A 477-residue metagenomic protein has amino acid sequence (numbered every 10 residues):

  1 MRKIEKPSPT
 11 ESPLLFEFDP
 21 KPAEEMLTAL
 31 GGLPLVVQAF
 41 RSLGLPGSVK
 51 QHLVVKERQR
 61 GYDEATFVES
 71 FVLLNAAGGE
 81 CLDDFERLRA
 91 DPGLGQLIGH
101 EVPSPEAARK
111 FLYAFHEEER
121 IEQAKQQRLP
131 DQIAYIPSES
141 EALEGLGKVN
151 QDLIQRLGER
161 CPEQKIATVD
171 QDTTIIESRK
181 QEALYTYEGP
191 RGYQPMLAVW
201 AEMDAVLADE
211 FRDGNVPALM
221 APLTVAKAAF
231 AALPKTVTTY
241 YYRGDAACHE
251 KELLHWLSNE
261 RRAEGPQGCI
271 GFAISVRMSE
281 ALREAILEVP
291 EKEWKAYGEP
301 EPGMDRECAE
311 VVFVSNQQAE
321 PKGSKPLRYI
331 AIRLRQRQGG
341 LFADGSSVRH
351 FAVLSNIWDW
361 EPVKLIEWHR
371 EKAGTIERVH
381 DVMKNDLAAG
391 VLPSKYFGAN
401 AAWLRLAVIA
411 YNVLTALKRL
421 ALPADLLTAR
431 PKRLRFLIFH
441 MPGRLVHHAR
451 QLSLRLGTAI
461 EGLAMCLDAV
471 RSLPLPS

Functional and structural regions predicted by a protein language model:
M1-G192, L197-N215, L223-K235, K418 (+1 more regions): Dynamic "connector" segments at or just before major functional cores
R2-F18, E25, G268-N385, D468 (+1 more regions): An anionic, glycine-rich sequence signature occurring as long contiguous blocks
F85, P362-L417: Short amphipathic alpha-helical "interface-anchor" segments enriched in bulky aromatics
E101-P103, Y240-G244, A421-P431: Short, glycine/acidic-rich hinge or "gate" loops at secondary-structure transitions that mediate conformational
T174-I176, A205, R212-G214, R277-S279 (+10 more regions): Short, glycine-/Ser/Thr-/acidic-enriched flexible segments
V216-A281: Domain-level cores of phosphate- or acyl-group-handling catalytic modules
V408, N412-L456: C-terminal structured "cap/appendage" subdomains that terminate the fold
